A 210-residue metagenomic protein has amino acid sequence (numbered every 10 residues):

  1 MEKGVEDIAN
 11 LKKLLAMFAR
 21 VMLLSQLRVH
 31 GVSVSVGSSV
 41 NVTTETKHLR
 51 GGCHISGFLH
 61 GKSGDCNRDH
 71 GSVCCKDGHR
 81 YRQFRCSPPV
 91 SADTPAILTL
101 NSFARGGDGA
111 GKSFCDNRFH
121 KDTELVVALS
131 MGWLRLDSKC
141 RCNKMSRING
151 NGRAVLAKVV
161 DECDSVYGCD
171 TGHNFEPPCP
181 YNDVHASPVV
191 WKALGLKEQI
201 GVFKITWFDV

Functional and structural regions predicted by a protein language model:
E2-G4, I8-V210: Secreted/periplasmic proteins
